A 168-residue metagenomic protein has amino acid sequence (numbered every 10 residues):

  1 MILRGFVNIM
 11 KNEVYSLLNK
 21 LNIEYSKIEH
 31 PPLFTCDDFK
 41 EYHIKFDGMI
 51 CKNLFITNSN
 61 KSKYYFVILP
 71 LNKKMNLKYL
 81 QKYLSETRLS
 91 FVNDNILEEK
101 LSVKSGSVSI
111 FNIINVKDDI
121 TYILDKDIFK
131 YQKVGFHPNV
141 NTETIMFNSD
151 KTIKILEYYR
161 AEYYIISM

Functional and structural regions predicted by a protein language model:
I2-M168: Extended, low-hydrophobicity, polar/charged segments
